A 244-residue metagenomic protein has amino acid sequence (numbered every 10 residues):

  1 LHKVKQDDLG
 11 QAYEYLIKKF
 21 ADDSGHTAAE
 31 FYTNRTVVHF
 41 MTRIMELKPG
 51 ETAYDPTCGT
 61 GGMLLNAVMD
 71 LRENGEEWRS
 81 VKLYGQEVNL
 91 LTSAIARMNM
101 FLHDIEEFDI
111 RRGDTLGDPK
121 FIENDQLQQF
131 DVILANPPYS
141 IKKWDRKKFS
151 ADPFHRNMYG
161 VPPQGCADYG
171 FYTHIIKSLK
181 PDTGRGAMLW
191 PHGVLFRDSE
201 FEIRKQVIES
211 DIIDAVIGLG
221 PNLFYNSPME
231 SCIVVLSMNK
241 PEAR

Functional and structural regions predicted by a protein language model:
L1-A21, A28: Long recognition/docking surfaces used for binding and targeting
Q6-G10, E14, R35, H39 (+2 more regions): Non-catalytic, well-ordered alpha-helical scaffold segments
D23, E30, I122-D125, I176-L179 (+1 more regions): Replace "in large, NTP-powered and nucleic-acid-processing enzymes" with "in large, NTP-powered factors and other
T27-A135, S140-K147, M158, W190-G193 (+2 more regions): Conserved S-adenosyl-L-methionine
H155-L179: Glycine-rich S-adenosyl-L-methionine
L179-G186: Short glycine-dipeptide loop
D214-N222: RNase H-like polynucleotidyl transferase catalytic core
F224-R244: Flexible, glycine-/basic-rich loop-and-beta segments that form/coincide with the SAM-dependent methyltransferase
